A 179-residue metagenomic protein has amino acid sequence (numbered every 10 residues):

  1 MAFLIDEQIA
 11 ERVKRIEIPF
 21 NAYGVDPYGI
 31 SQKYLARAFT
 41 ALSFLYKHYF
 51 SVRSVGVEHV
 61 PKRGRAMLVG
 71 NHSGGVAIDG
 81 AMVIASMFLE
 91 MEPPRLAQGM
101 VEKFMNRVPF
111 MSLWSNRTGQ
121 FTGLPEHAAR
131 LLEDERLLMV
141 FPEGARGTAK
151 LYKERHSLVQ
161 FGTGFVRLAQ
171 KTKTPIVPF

Functional and structural regions predicted by a protein language model:
M1-E126: Membrane-anchoring hydrophobic helices of lipid-metabolizing enzymes
R107-P109, L131, G147-L151: Short, well-ordered, mixed-charge alpha-helical segments that flank or form enzyme active sites
W114, R130, R167-K171: Hydrophobic/aromatic ligand-binding patch that stacks against planar heteroaromatic rings of cofactors or nucleotides
L137-F179: Membrane-associated lipid acylation/remodeling enzymes share a hydrophobic transmembrane-juxtamembrane segment
